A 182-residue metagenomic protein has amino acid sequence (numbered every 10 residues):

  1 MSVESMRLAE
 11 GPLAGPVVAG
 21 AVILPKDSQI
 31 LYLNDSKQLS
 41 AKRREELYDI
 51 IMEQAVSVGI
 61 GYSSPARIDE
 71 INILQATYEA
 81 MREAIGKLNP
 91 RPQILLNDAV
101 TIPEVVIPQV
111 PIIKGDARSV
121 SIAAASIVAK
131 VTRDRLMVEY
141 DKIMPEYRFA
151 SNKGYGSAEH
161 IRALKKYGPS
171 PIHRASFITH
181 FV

Functional and structural regions predicted by a protein language model:
M1-V182: RNase H-like, Mg2+-dependent phosphodiesterase core, and more generally RNA phosphate-backbone-engaging helix-loop
